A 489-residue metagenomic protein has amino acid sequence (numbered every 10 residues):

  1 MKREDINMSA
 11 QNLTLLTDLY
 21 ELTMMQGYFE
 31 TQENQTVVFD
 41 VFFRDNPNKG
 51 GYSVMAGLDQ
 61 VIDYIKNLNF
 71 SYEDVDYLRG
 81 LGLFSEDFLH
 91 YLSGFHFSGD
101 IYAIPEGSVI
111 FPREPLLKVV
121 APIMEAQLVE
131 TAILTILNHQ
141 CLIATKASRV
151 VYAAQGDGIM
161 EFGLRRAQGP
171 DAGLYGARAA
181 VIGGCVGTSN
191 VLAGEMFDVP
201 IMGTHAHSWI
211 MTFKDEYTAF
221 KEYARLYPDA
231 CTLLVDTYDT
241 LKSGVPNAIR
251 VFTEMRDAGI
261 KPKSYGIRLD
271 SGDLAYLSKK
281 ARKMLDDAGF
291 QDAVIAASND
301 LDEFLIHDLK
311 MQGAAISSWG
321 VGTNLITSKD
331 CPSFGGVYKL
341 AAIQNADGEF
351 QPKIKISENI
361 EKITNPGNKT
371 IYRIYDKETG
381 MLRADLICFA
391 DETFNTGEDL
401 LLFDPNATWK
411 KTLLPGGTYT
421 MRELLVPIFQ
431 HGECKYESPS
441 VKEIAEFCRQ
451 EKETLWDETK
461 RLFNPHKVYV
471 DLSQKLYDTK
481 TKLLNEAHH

Functional and structural regions predicted by a protein language model:
M1-D229, R256-D257, K263, K339-H489: Ordered alpha/beta subdomains of enzyme catalytic regions
S208-C388: Glycine-rich phosphate/ribose-binding loops and adjacent secondary-structure elements that form binding surfaces
